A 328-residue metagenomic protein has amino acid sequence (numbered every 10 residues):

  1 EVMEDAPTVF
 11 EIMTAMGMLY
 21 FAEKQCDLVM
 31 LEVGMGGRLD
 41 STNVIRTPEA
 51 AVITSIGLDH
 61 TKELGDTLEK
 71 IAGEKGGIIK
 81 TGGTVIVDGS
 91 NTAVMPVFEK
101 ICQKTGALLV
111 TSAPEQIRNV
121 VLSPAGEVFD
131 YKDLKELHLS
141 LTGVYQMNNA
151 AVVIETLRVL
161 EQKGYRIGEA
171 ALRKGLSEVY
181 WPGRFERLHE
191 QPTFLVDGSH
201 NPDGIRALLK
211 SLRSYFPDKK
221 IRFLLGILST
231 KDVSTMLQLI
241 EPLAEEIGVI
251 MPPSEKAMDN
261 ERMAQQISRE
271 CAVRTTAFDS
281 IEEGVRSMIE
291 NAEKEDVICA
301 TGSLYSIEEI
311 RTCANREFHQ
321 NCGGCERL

Functional and structural regions predicted by a protein language model:
E1-R46: ATP-dependent carboxylate-amine ligase catalytic core
K24, L28-L31, L39-V52, I56-T61 (+2 more regions): Nucleotide phosphate-binding/pyrophosphate-handling subdomain across enzymes that bind or process nucleotide phosphates
G37-L39, V44-G106, V233-S234: Conserved catalytic-core segment of NTP-binding enzymes
D88-G89, I101-S123, S140-V144, A171-E178 (+5 more regions): Beta-strand->loop->alpha-helix junctions that form or flank phosphate-binding loops in nucleotide-handling enzymes
N91-V110, P124-A125, T193-F194, P202 (+1 more regions): C-terminal helical cap/extension that packs against the catalytic core of soluble nucleotide-cofactor enzymes
V121-K135: Acidic-glycine-rich active-site phosphate/pyrophosphate-binding loop
P253-S254, H319-L328: Short, flexible loop segments at boundaries between secondary-structure elements
S303: Active-site-proximal loop/hinge segments that shape catalytic or ion-binding/gating pockets
